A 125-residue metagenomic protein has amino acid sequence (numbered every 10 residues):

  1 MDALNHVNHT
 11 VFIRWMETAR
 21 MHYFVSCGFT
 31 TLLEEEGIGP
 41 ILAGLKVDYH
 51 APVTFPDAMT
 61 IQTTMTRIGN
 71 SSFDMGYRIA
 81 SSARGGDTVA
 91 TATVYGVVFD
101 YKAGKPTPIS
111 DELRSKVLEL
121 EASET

Functional and structural regions predicted by a protein language model:
M1-G44, D100-T125: Hot-dog-fold acyl-thioester-processing enzymes
Y23-D74, D87-T91, V97: Hydrophobic beta-strand-centered segment that forms part of the acyl-chain substrate-binding groove
V53-F55, T66-T125: HotDog/MaoC-like acyl-thioester-processing domains
